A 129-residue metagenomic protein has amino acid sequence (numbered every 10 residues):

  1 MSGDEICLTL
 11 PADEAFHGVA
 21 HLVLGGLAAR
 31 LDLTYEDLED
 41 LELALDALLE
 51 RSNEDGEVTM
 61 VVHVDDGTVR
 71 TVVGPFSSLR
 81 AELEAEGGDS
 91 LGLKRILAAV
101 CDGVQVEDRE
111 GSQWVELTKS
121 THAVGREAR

Functional and structural regions predicted by a protein language model:
M1-E5, E50-R129: Conserved beta-strand-loop-beta-strand hairpin that lines the nucleotide-binding pocket of ATP/GTP-utilizing enzymes
M1-L43, A128-R129: Bergerat-fold GHKL ATPase/HATPase_c domain
T34-V58: Conserved ATP-binding N-box helix of the HATPase_c
